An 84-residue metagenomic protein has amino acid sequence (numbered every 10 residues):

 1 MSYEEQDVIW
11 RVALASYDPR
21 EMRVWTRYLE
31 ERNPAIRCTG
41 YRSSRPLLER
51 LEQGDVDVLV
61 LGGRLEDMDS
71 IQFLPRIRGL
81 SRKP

Functional and structural regions predicted by a protein language model:
D7-I9: Phosphate-coordination loops involved in phosphoryl transfer and adenosine-cofactor binding
S16: Conserved acidic E/D residue at the C-terminus of a beta-strand in Rossmann-like folds
P19-Y41: Two-component/phosphorelay signaling modules centered on CheY-like receiver
M22, S44-R45, D57-K83: Conserved phosphotransfer microenvironments
T26, G40-V58: Acidic, metal-coordinating helix/loop segments flanking the phosphotransfer/catalytic sites of two-component signaling
R27-E30, G54, F73-R76: Short, glycine/charged-enriched secondary-structure capping and boundary segments
